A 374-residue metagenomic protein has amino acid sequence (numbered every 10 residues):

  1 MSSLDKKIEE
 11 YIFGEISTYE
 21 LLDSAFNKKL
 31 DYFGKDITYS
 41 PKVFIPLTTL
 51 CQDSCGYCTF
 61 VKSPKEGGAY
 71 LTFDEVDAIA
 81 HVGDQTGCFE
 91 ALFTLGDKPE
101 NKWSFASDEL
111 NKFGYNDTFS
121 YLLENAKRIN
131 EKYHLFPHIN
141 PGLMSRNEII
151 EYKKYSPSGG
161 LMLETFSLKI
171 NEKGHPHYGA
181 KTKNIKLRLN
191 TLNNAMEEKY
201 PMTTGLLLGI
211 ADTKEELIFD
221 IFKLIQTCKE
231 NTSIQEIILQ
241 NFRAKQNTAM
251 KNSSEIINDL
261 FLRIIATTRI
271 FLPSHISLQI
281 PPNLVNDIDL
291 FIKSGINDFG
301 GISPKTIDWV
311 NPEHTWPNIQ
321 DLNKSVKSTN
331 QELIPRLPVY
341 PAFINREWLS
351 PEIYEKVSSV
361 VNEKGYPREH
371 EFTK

Functional and structural regions predicted by a protein language model:
M1-Y19, D77, D84, I218-K374: Auxiliary Fe-S-binding modules of radical SAM enzymes
Y19-S40: Short, charged low-complexity linear segments at domain edges
A25, C55, F93, L161 (+5 more regions): Conserved, mostly hydrophobic/aromatic
I37-E75, P99: Canonical Radical SAM [4Fe-4S] cluster-binding loop centered on the CxxxCxxC motif and its immediate flanking residues
I37-V43, A91-F93, P137-I139, G159-L161 (+5 more regions): Hydrophobic faces of well-ordered beta-strands that scaffold small-molecule active sites in alpha/beta enzyme cores
P41-F44, T94-G114, R243-S253, T306-P312: Glycine-rich, proline-tolerant flexible connector loops at the mouths of alpha/beta enzymes
V43-I45, D97-P99, P141-S145, T165-S167 (+5 more regions): Active-site-proximal loop/turn and secondary-structure-junction residues that shape catalytic pockets, frequently
P64-K229: Conserved Radical SAM active-site core
